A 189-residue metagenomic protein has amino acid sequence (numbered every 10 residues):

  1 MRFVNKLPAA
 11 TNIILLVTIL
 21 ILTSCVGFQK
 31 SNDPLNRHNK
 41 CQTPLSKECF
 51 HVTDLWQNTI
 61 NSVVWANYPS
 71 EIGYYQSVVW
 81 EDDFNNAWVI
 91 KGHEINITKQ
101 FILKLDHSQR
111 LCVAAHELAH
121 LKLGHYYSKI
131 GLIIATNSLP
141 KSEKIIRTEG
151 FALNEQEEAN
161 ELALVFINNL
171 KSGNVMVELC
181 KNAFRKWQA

Functional and structural regions predicted by a protein language model:
M1: Switch/coupling segment of Walker-type NTPase motor domains
V4-G27: Classical Sec-dependent N-terminal signal peptides that target proteins to the secretory pathway
I13, C25-A189: A Zn2+-metalloprotease active-site environment signal
